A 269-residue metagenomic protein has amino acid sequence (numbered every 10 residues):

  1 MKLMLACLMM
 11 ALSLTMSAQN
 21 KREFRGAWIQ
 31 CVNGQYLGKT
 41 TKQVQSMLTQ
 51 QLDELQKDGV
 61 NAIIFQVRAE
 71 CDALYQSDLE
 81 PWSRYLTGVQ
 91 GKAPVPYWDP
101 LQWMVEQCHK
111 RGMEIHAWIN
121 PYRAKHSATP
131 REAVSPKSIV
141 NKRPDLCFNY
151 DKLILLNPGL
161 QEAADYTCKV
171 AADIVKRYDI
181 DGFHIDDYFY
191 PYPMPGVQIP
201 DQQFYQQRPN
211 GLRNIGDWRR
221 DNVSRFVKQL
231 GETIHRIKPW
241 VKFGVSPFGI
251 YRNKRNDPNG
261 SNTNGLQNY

Functional and structural regions predicted by a protein language model:
L5-S17: Hydrophobic h-region of N-terminal signal peptides that target proteins for export in Gram-negative bacteria
K21-R25, G59-N61, H109-I115, D179-D181 (+1 more regions): Short, well-ordered coil/turn segments that N-cap beta-strands
R22-F24, W28-Q30, G34-S46, E106 (+3 more regions): Active-site-adjacent "subsite" loops/lids of carbohydrate-active enzymes
I29-G34, R68-E70, N120-A124, D187-Y190 (+1 more regions): Active-site beta-loop-alpha junctions enriched in small/polar residues
K39-D58, Y85-R111, Y166, D221-E232: Aromatic- and glycine-enriched glycan-recognition loops and surfaces that form the carbohydrate-binding subsites
S46-A73, R177-G182: Catalytic domains of carbohydrate-active enzymes, especially glycoside hydrolases
V60-V95: Aromatic-lined carbohydrate-binding/catalytic grooves of carbohydrate-active enzymes
N61, R68, P136, N141-Y269: Polysaccharide-binding and catalytic clefts of secreted carbohydrate-active enzymes
